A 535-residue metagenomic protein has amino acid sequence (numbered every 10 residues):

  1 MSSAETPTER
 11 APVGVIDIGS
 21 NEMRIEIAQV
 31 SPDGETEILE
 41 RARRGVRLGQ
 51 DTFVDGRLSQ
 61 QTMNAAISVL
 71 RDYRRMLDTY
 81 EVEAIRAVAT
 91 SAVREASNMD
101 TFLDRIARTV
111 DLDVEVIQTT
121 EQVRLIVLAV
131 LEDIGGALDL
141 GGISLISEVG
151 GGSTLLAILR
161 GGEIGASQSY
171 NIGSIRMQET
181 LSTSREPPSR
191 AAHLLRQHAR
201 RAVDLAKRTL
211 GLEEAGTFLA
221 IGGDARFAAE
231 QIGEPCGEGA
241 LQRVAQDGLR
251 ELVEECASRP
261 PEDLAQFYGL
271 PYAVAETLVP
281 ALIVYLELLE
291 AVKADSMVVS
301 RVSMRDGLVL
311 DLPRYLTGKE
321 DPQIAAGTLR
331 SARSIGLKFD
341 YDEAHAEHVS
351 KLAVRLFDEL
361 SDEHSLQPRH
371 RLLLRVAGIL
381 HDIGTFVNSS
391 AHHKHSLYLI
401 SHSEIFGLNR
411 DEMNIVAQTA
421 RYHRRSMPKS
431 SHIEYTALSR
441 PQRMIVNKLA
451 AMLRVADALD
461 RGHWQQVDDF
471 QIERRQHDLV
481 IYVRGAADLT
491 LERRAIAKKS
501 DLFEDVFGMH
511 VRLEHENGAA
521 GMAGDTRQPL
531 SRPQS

Functional and structural regions predicted by a protein language model:
S2-E5, R10-V13, Q29-P32, D51-V82 (+8 more regions): Helical "lid/coupling" subdomains associated with nucleotide-phosphate turnover
M23-A28, T154-I158: Short beta-strand scaffold segments in enzyme catalytic cores
T36-V46, G165-I172: Short coil-to-beta-strand
I143-S153, A157: A generic, well-ordered mixed alpha/beta core segment in the N-terminal half of proteins
D295, F507-M522: A short amphipathic beta-strand at an alpha->beta junction
T490-V506: Extended Gly/Ser/Thr-rich low-complexity repeat segments, especially those forming or decorating extracellular
A519-S535: Intrinsically disordered or compositionally simple regulatory linkers and C-terminal tails in signal-transduction
